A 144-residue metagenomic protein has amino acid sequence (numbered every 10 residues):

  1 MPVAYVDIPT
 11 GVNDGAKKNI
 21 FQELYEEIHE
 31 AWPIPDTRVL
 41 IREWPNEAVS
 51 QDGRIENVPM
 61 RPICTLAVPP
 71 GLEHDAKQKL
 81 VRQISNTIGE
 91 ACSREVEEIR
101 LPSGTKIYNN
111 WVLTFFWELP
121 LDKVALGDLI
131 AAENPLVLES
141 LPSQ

Functional and structural regions predicted by a protein language model:
M1-Q144: A domain-level signal for the structural core that forms small-molecule/cofactor-binding pockets and catalytic centers
